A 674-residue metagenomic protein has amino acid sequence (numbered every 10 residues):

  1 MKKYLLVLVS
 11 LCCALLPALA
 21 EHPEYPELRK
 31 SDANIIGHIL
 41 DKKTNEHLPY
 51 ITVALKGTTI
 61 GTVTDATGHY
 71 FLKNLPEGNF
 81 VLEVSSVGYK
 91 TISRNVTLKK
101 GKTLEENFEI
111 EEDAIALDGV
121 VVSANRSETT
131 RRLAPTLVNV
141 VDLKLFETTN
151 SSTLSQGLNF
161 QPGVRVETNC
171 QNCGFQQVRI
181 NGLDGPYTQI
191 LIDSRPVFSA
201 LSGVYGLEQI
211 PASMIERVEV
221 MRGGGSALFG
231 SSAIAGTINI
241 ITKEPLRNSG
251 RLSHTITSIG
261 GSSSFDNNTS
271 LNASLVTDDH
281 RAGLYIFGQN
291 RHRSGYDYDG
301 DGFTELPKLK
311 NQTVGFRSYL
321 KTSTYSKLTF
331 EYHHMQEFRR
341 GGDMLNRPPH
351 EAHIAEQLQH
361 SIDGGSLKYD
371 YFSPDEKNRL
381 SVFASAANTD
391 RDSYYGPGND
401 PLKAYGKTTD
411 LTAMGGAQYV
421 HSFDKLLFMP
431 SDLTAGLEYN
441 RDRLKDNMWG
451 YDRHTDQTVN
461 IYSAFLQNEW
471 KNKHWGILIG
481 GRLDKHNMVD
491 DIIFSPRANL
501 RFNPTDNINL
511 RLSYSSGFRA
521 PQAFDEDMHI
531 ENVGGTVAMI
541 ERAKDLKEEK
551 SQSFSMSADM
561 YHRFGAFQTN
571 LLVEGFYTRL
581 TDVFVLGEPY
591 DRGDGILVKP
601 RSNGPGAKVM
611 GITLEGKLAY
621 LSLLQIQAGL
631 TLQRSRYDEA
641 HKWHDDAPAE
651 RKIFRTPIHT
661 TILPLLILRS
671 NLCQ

Functional and structural regions predicted by a protein language model:
H22-D32, H38-T44, I51-K56, S85-Y89 (+3 more regions): Short, acidic, small-residue-rich periplasmic hinge/interaction motif at the N-terminus of Gram-negative outer-membrane
K73, Q177-R179, R195-R222, K243: Short acidic/polar hinge/loop motifs at secondary-structure boundaries that mediate gating or recognition
S155-P196, E216: Extracytoplasmic beta-strand/coil segments of soluble accessory domains associated with Gram-negative outer-membrane
S199-L201, M214-E216, A227-N239, K243-D299 (+2 more regions): Outer-membrane beta-barrel translocator/receptor signature
L271, L380-Y395, R511, D545-S602 (+1 more regions): Membrane-embedded beta-barrel scaffold of Gram-negative outer-membrane proteins
R293-T313, Y319-L380, A386-L411: Flexible loop and strand-edge segments within Gram-negative outer membrane beta-barrel domains
S323, F428-T434, E438, N447-R579 (+2 more regions): Structural signature of Gram-negative outer-membrane beta-barrels, strongest in the C-terminal barrel of TonB-dependent
K471-H474, L571, F576-R579, K599-Q674: Gram-negative outer-membrane beta-barrel transporters
